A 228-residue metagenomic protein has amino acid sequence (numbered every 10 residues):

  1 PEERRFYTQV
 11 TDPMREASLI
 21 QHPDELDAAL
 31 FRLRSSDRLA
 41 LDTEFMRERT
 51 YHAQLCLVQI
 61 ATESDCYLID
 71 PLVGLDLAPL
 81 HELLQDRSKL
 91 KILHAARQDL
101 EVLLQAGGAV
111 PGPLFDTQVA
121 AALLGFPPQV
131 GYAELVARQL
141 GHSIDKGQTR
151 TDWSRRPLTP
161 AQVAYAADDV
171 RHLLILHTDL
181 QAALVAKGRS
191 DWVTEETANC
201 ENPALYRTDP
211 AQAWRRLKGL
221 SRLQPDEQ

Functional and structural regions predicted by a protein language model:
E3-Q228: DEDD superfamily 3′-5′ metal-dependent exonuclease/proofreading module
